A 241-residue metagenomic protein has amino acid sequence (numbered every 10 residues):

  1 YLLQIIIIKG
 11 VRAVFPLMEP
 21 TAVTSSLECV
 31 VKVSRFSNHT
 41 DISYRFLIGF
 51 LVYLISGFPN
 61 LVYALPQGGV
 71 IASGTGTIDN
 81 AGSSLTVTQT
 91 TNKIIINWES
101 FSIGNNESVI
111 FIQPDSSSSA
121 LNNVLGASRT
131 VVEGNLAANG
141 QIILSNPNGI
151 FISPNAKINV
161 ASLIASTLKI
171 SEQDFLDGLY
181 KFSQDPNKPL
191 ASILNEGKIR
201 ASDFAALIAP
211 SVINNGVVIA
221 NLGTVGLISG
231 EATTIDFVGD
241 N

Functional and structural regions predicted by a protein language model:
L2-V11, F15, C29-N241: Extracellular and secretory-pathway beta-repeat/beta-biased strand scaffolds
S25-S26: Intrinsically disordered, low-complexity segments enriched in small polar residues
